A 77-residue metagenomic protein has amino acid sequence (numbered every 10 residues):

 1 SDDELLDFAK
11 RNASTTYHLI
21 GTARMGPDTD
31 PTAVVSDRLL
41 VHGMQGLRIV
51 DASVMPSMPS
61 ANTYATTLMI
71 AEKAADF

Functional and structural regions predicted by a protein language model:
D2, L6-F77: C-terminal structured subdomain/cap of oxidoreductase catalytic cores
